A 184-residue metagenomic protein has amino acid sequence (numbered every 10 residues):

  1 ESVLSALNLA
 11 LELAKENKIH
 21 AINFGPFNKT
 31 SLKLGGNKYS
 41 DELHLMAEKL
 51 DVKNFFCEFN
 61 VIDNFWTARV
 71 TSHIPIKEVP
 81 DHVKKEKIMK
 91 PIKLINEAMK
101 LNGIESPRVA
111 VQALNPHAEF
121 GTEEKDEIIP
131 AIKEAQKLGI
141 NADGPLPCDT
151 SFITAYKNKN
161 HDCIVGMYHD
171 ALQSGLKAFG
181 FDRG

Functional and structural regions predicted by a protein language model:
E1-G184: Anion-binding alpha/beta catalytic cores of soluble intermediary-metabolism enzymes, centered on
